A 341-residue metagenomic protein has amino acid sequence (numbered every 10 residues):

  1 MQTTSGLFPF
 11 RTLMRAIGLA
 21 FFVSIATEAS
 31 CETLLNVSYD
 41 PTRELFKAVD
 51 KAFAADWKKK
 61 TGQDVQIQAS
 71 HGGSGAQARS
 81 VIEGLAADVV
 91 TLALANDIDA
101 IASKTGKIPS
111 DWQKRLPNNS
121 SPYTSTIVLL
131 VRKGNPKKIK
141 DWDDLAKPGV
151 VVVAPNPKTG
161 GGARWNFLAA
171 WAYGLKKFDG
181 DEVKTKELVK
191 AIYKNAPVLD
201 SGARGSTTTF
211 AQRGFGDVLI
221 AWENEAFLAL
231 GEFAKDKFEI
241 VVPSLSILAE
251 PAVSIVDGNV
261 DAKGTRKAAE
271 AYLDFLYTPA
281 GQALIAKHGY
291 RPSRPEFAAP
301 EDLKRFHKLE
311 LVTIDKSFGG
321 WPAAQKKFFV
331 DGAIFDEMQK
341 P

Functional and structural regions predicted by a protein language model:
S5, M14-E28: Bacterial N-terminal signal peptides
C31-G160, P300-L303, E310, Q339: N-terminal segment of the mature folded domain
V37-Y39, V131-K133, V151-F178, I192-A196 (+1 more regions): Short beta-strand->loop
D50-K59, I82-A86, A95, A102-G106 (+10 more regions): Sec-exported extracytoplasmic/periplasmic mature domains
S121-T126, E187-Y193, L199-S201, F233-R266 (+1 more regions): Periplasmic-binding protein-like
G134-K140, T159, A172-G180, N259-K267: Short helix-loop capping/hinge motifs at secondary-structure junctions, enriched in acidic/polar residues
K177-S244: Ligand-binding pocket segment of bilobal, Venus flytrap-like solute-binding proteins
V260-P341: Extracellular/periplasmic juxtamembrane helices and adjacent flexible linkers that interface with membrane partners
